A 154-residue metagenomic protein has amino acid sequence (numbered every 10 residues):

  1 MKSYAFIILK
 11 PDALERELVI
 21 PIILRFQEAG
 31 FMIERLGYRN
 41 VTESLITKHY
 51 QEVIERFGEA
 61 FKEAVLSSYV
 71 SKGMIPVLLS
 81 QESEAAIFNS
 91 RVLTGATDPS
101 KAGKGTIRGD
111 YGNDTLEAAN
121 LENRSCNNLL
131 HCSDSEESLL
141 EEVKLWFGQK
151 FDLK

Functional and structural regions predicted by a protein language model:
M1-K154: Non-catalytic terminal and connector segments of soluble metabolic enzymes
